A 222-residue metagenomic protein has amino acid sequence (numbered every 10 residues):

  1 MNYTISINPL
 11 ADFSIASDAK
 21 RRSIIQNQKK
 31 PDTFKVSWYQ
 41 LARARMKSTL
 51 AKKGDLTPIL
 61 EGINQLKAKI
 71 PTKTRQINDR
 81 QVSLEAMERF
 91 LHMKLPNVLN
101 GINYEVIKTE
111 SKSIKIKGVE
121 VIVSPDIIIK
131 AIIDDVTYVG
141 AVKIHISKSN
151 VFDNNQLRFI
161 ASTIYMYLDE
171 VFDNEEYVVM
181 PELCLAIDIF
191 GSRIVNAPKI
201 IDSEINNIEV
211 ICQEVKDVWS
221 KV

Functional and structural regions predicted by a protein language model:
M1-Y138, H145-V222: Electrostatic, structured charged patches in enzyme active sites and in nucleic-acid/phosphate-binding
